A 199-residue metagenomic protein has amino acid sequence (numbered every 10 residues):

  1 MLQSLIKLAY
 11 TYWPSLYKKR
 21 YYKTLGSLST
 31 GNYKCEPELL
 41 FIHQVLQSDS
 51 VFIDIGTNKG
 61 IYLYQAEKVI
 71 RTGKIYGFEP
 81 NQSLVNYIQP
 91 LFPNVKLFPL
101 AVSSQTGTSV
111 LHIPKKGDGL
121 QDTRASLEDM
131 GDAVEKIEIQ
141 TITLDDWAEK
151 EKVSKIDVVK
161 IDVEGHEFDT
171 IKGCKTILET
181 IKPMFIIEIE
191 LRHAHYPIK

Functional and structural regions predicted by a protein language model:
M1-K199: Phosphate/nucleotide-binding beta-alpha loop and adjacent structural elements of enzyme active sites
